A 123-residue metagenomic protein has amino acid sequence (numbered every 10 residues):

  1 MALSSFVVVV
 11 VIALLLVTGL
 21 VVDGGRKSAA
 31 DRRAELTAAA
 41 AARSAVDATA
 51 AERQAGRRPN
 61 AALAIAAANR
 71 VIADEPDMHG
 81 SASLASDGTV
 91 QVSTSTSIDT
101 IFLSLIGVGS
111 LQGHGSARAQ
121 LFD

Functional and structural regions predicted by a protein language model:
M1, V9, A66, R70-A73 (+1 more regions): Short alpha-helix boundary/capping motifs
M1-L63: Alpha-helical assembly-interface signal, strongest on the long, hydrophobic N-terminal helix that forms
L15, A34, A82, T96 (+1 more regions): General "foldedness" signal
G25, S86, L121-D123: Residues at secondary-structure transition points
R43-T96: Short amphipathic secondary-structure patches
I101-D123: Low-complexity, S/T/G/P-rich flexible repeat/linker segments used as non-globular hinges and stalks within
